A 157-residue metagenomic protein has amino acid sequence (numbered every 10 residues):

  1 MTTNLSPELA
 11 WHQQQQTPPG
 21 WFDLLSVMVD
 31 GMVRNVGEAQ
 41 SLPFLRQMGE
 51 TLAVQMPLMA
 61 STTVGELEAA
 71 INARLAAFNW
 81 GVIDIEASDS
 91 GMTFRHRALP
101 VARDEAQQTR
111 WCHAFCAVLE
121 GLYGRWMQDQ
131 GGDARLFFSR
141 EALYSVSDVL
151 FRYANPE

Functional and structural regions predicted by a protein language model:
M1-A102, A106-H113, V146, E157: N-terminal accessory segment detector
G81-E86, A134-R140: Short secondary-structure junctions
L99-V101, E105-F138: Long, amphipathic alpha-helical coupling/dimerization segments that relay conformational signals between
L136-N155: Beta-rich nucleic-acid/ligand-interaction surfaces
